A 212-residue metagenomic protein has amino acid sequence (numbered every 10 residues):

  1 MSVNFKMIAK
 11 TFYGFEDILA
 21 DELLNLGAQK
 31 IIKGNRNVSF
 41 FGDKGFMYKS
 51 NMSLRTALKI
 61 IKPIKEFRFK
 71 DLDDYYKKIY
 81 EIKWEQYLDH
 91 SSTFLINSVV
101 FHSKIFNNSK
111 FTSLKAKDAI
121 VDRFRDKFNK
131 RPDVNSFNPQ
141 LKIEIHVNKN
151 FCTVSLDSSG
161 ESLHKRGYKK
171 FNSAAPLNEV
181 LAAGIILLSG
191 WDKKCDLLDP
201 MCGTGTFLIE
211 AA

Functional and structural regions predicted by a protein language model:
S2-P139: Non-catalytic nucleic-acid substrate-recognition regions in nucleic-acid-modifying enzymes
V3, N148-K149: Short flexible coil/turn linkers enriched for glycine and charged/polar residues that connect secondary-structure
D43, V99, N148, S155-E161: Generic beta-structure capping elements
F46, H102, F151, G160 (+1 more regions): Short loop/turn segments at secondary-structure transitions that flank enzyme active sites
C152-L177: Class I SAM-dependent transferase core
K169-N172, L177-A212: Conserved S-adenosyl-L-methionine
